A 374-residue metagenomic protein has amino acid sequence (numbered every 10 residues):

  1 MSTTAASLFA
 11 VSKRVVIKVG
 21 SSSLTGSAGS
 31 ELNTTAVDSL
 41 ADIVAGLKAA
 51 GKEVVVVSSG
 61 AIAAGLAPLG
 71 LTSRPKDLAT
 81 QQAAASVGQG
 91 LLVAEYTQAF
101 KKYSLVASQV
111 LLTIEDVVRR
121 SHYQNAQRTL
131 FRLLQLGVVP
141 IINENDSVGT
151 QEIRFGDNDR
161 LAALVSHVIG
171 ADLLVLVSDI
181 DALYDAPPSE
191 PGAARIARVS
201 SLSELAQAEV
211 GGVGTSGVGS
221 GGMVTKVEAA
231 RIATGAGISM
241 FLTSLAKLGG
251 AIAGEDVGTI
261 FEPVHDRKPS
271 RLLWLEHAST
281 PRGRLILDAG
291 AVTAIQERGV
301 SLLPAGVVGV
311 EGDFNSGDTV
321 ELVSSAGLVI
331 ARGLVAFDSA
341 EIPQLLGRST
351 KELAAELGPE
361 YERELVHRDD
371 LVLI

Functional and structural regions predicted by a protein language model:
S2-R74, L78-V106, V110-I374: C-terminal catalytic "cap/lid" subdomain
